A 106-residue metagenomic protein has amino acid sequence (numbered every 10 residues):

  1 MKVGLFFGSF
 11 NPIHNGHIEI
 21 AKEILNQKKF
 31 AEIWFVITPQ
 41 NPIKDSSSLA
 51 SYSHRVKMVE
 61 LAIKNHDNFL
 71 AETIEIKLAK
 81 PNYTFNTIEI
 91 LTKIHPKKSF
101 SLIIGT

Functional and structural regions predicted by a protein language model:
M1-T106: Nucleotidyltransferase catalytic core that binds NTPs
